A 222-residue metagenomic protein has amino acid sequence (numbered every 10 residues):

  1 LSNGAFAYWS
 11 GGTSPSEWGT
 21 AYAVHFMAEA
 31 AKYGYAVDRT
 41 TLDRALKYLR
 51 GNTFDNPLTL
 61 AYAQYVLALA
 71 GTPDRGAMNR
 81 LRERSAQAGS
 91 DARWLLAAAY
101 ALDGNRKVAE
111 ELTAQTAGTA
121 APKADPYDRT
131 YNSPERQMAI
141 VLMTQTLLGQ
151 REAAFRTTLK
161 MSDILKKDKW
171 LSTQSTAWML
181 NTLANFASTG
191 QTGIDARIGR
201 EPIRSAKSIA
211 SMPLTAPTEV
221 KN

Functional and structural regions predicted by a protein language model:
L1-F54, A61, A68, R75 (+4 more regions): Extended, solvent-exposed functional surface patches
T53-N56, L60-N222: Long, domain-scale non-catalytic interaction/scaffolding regions in large secretory-pathway and trafficking proteins
